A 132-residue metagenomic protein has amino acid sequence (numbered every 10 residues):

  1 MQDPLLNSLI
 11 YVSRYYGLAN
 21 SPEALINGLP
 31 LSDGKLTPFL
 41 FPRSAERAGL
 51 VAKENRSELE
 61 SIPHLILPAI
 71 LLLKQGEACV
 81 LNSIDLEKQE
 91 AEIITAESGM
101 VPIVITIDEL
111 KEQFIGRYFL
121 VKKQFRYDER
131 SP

Functional and structural regions predicted by a protein language model:
M1-E54, L65: Cysteine-nucleophile protease catalytic domains, especially the papain-like/related folds used in DUB/UBL proteases
L6-S8, L29-L36, I62-P132: Noncatalytic regulatory segments and standalone regulatory/sensor domains
G49-E60, D85: Short, well-structured beta-strand/strand-turn elements
